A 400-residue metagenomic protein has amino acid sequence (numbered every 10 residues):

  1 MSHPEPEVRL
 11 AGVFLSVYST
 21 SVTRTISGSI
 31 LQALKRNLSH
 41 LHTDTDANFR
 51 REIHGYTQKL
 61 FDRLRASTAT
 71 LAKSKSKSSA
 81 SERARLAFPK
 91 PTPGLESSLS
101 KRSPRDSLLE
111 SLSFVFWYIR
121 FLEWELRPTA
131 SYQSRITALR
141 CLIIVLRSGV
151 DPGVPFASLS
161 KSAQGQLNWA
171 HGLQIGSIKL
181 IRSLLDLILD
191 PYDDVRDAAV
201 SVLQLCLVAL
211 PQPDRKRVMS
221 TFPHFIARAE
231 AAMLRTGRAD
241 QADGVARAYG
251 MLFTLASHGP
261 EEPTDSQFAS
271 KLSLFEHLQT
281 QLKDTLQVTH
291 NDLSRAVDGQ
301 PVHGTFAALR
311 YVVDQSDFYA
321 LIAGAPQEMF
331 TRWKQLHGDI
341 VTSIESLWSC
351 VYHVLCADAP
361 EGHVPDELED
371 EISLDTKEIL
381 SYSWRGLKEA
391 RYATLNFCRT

Functional and structural regions predicted by a protein language model:
M1-A33, N37-T285, A308, S316 (+1 more regions): Alpha-solenoid helical repeat scaffolds
